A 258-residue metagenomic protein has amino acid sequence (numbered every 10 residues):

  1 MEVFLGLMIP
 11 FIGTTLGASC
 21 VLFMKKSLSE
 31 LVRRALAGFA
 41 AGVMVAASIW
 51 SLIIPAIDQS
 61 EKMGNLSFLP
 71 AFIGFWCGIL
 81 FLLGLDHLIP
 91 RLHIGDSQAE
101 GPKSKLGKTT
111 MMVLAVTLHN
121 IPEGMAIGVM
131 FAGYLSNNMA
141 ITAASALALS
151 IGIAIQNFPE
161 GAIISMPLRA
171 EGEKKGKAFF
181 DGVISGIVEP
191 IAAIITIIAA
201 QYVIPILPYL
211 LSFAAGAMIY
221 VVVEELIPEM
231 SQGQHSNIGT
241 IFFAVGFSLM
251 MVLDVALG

Functional and structural regions predicted by a protein language model:
M1-G258: Intrinsically disordered, metal-sensing/regulatory segments
